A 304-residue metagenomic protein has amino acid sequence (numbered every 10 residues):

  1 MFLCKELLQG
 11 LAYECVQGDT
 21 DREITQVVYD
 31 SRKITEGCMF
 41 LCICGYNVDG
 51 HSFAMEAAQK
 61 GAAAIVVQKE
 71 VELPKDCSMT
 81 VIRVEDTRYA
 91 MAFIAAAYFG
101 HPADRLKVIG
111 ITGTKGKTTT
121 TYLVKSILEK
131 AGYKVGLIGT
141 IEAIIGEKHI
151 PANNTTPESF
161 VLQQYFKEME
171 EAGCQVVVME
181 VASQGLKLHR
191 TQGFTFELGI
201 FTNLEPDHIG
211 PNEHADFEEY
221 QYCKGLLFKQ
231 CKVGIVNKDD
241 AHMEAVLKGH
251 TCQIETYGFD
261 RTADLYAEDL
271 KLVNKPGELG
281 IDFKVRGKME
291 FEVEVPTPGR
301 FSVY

Functional and structural regions predicted by a protein language model:
M1-F93, A241, E294, P298-S302: N-terminal leader/targeting and accessory segments in enzymes
L7, C38, A57, I94 (+9 more regions): Residue-level signal for inorganic ion chemistry
L8-G10, V71-C77, A172, L198-Y304: Acidic, Mg2+-coordinating active-site environments of NTP-dependent enzymes
I34-T35, K69-M79, I144-G146, H189-T195 (+1 more regions): Short loop/helix-cap segments at secondary-structure boundaries that form the rim of catalytic
F99-L106: Phosphate-binding P-loop
P102, I127-Y222, L226, N237 (+3 more regions): ATP-dependent carboxylate-amine ligase catalytic core
L106-G113, T121-Y122: ATP phosphate-binding P-loop of adenylate-forming
T118: Residue-level recognition of phosphate/Mg2+-coordinating polar/acidic sites in nucleotide-handling active sites
